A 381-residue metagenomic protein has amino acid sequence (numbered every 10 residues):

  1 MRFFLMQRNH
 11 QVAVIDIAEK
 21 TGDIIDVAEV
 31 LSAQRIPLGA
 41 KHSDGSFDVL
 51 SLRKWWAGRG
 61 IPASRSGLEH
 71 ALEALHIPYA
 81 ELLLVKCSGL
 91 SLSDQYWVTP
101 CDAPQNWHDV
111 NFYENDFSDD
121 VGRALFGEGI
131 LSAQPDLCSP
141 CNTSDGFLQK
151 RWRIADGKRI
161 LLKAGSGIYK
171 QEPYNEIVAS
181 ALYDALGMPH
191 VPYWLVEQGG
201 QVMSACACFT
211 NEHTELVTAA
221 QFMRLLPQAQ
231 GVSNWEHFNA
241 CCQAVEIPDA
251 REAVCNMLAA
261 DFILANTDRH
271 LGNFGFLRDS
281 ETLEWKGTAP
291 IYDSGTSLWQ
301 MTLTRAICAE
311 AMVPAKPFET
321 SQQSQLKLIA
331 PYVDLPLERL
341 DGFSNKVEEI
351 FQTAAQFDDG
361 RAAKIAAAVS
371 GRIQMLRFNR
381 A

Functional and structural regions predicted by a protein language model:
M1-A259, I263-A265, L277-A381: Phosphate/dinucleotide-binding and metal-coordinating scaffold of catalytic cores in nucleotide-dependent enzymes
H270, G275-L277: Conserved protein-kinase catalytic-loop segment immediately C-terminal to the catalytic Asp of the HRD motif
